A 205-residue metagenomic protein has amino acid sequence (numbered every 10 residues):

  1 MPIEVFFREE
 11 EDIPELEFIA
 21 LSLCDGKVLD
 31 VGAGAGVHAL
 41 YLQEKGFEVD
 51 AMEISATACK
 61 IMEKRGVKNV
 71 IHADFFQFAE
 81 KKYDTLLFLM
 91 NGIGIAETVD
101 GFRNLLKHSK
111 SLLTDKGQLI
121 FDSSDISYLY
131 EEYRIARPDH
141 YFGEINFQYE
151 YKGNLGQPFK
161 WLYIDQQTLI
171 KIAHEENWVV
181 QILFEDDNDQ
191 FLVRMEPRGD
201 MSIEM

Functional and structural regions predicted by a protein language model:
M1-L23: S-adenosyl-L-methionine
L23-G34: Conserved class I S-adenosyl-L-methionine
S55-A56: Conserved SAM/SAH-binding beta-strand->alpha-helix loop
G66-Q77: Conserved SAM-binding strand-loop segment of SAM-dependent methyltransferases
Y83-R103: A short SAM/SAH-binding and catalytic strip from SAM-dependent methyltransferases
R103-D115: A short glycine-rich, Lys/Arg-flanked "PGG" loop and its adjoining helix->strand segment in the class I
T114-H174: SAM-dependent methyltransferase
E176-M205: Core SAM-dependent methyltransferase catalytic element
